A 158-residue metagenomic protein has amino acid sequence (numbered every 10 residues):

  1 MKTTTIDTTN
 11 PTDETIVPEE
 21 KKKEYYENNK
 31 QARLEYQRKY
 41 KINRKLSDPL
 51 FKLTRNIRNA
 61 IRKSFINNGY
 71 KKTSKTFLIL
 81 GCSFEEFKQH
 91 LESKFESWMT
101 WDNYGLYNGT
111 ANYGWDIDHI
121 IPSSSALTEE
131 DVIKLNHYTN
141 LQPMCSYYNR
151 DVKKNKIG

Functional and structural regions predicted by a protein language model:
M1-G114: Contiguous alpha-helical segments
S93-N103, L127-E129, V152-K156: Substrate-binding/catalytic groove segments of enzymes that remodel or degrade extracellular structural polymers
T100-P143: Histidine-centered nuclease catalytic patch
H137-G158: Short Cys/His-centered divalent metal-binding micro-motifs
